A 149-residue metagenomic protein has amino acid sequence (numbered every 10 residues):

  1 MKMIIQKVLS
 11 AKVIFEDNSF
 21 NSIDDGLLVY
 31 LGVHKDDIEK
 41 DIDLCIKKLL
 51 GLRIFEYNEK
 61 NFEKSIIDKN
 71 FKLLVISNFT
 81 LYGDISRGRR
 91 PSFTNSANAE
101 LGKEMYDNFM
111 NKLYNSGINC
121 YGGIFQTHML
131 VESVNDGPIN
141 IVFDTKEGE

Functional and structural regions predicted by a protein language model:
M1-R89, E100, E104-E149: N-terminal, polar/charged subdomain of small-to-medium soluble alpha/beta proteins
R90-N95: Short glycine-enriched, charge-decorated loop/helix-capping segments at active-site entrances that position
